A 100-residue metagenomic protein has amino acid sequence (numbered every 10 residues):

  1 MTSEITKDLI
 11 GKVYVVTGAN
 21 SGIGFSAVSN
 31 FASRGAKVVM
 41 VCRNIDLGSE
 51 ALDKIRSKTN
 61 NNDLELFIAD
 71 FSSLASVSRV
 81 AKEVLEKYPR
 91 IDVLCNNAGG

Functional and structural regions predicted by a protein language model:
M1-V15: Flexible N-terminal pre-Rossmann segment of NAD(P)-dependent oxidoreductases
V13, N20-G22: Conserved glycine-rich cofactor-binding loop
S21, G99-G100: Flexible cofactor-recognition loop at the NAD(P)H-binding site of Rossmann-like short-chain dehydrogenase/reductase
F31: Aromatic pocket-lining residues of Rossmann-like dinucleotide-binding sites
R34-E50: Conserved glycine-rich Rossmann-like NAD(P)H-binding loop of the short-chain dehydrogenase/reductase
I45, L66-K82: The beta1-alpha1 cofactor-binding region of Rossmann-like NAD(H)/NADP(H)-dependent oxidoreductases
T59-L64, E83-N96: A glycine-rich helix->loop->beta "capping" turn within Rossmann-like NAD(P)(H)-dependent oxidoreductase domains
